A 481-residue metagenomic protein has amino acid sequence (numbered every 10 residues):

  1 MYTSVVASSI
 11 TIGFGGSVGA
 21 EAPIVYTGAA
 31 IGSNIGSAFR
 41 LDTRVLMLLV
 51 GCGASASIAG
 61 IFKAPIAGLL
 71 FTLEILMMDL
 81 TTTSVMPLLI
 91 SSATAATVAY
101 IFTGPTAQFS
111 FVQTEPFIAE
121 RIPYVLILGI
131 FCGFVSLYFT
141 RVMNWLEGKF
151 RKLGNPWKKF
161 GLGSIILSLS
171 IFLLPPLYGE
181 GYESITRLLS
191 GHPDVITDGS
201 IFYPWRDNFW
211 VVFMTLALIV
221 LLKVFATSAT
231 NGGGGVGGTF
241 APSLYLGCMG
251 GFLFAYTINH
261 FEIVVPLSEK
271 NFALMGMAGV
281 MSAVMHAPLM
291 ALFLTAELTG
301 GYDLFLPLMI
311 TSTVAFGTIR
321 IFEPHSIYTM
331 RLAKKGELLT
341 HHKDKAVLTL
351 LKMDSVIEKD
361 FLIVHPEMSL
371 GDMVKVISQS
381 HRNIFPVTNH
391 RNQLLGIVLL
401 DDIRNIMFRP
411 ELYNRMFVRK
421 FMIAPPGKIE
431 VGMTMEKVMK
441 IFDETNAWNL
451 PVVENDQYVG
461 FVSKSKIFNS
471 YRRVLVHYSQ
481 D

Functional and structural regions predicted by a protein language model:
M1-S355, K359-D360, V364-F385, N389-L395 (+3 more regions): Alpha-helical transmembrane segments and immediately membrane-proximal extracytoplasmic
D360-V364, K420, P425-K428: Structural signal for short hydrophobic segments within the conserved structured cores of catalytic domains across
V364-H381, V387-T388, M407-P410, N414 (+3 more regions): The conserved cystathionine-beta-synthase
H390, F417-V418: Intrinsically disordered, flexible peripheral segments
G396-I403, F461-I467: Short hydrophobic beta-strand motif reused across regulatory alpha/beta modules
